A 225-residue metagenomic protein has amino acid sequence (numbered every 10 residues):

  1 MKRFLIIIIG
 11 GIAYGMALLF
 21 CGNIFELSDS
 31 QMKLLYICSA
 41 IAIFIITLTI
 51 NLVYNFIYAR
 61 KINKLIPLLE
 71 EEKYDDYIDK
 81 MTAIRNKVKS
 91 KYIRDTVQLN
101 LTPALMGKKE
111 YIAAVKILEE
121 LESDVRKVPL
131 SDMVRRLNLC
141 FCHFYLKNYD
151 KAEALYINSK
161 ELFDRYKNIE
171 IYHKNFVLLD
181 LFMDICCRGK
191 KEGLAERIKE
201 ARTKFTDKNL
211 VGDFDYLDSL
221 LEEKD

Functional and structural regions predicted by a protein language model:
M1-I66: N-terminal alpha-helical membrane-insertion module
Q31, T47-I112, I117-L121: N-terminal topogenic membrane-targeting module
N55, K91-R94, P129-D132, I169-K174: Residue signature of alpha-solenoid helical repeat architecture, marking inter-repeat boundaries and helix-start
A59, N63, L99-N100, V134-Y145 (+2 more regions): "A position-specific structural signal for the A-helix of alpha-solenoid helical repeats
E71, K108, L146, D184-G189: Structural motif corresponding to the intra-repeat A-B loop/turn of tetratricopeptide repeats
Y77-I84, Y111-S123, N148-F163, G189-K204: Alpha-helical repeat scaffolds
L130-Y172: Non-cytosolic head/periplasmic domains of membrane-anchored proteins
Y166-D225: Extracytoplasmic/periplasmic C-terminal soluble domains
